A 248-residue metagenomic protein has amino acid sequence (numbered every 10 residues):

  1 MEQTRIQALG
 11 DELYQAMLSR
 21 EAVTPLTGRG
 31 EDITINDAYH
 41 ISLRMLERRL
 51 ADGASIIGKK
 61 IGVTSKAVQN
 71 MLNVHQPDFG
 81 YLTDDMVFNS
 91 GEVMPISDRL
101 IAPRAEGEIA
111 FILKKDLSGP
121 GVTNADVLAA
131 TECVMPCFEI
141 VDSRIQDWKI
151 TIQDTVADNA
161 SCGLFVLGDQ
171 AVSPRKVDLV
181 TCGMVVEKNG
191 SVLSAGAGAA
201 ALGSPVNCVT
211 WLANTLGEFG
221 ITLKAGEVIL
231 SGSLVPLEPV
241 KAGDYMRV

Functional and structural regions predicted by a protein language model:
E2-G203, Y245: Catalytic-core "active-site belt" of small-molecule-metabolizing enzymes, emphasizing His/Asp/Glu-rich regions
E31-D32, N214-L216, S231-S233: Short alpha-helix capping/helix-loop boundary micro-motifs
A110, V209-T210, L230-G232: Active-site scaffold segments
S191-T222: Double-stranded beta-helix
T222, M246-V248: Hydrophobic, well-ordered secondary-structure scaffolds
L230-D244: Structured functional modules or segments
